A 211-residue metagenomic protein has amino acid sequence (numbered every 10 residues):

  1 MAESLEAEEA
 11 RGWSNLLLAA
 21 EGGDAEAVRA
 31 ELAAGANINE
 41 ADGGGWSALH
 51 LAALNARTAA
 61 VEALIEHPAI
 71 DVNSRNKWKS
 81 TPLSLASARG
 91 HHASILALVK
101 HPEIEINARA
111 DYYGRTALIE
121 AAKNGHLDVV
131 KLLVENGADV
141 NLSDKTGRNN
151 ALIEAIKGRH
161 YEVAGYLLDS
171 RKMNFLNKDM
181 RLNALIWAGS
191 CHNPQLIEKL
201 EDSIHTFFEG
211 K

Functional and structural regions predicted by a protein language model:
M1-A34, G43, F208-E209: Intrinsically disordered, low-complexity regulatory segments in ankyrin-centric signaling systems
A2-G12, N136, S170-R171, D179-K211: Ankyrin-repeat-protein effector appendages
G12, G45, K79, Y113-G114 (+2 more regions): Start-of-repeat signature of ankyrin repeats
A27, A60, A93-S94, D128-V129 (+2 more regions): Conserved ankyrin/ankyrin-like repeat signature
A30-A36, E62-I70, L96-I104, L132-D139 (+2 more regions): Ankyrin repeat domain, specifically the short helix-to-loop turn at the C-terminus of the second helix of each repeat
